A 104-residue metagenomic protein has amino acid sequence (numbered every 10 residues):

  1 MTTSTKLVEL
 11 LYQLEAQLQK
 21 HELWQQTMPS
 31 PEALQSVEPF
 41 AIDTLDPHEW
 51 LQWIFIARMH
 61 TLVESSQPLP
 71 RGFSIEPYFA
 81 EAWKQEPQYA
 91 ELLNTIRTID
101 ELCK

Functional and structural regions predicted by a protein language model:
T2-L34, E38, F73-F79, K84-I99: N-terminal intrinsically disordered, cationic/polar leader segments that include organellar targeting peptides
V8, A41-T44, E49, W53 (+3 more regions): Generic alpha-helical scaffold signal
L18-H21, P47, Q67-P68: A generic short-segment signal for beta-strand/edge and adjacent turn/coil regions
M28-R58: Amphipathic alpha-helical interaction modules
F40, L62-E64, N94: A generic membrane alpha-helix/interface feature
L51-A80: Mid-chain, well-packed structural core segment of small domains
L102-K104: Well-ordered alpha/beta subsegment
